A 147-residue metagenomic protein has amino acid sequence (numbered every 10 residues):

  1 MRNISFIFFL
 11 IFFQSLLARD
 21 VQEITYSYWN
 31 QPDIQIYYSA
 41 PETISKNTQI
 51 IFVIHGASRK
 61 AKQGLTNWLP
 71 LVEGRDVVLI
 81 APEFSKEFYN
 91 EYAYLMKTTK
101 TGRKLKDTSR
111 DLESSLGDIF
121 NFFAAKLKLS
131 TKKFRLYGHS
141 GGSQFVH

Functional and structural regions predicted by a protein language model:
N3-S15: Sec-dependent N-terminal signal peptides
L16-I50, K60-Q63, G74-R75, T101-K104 (+3 more regions): A domain-start/cap signature at the N-terminus of enzymes
A40-T43, W68-P70, A124-L127: Short, flexible, glycine/charge-rich loop motifs used to bind or transfer phosphoryl groups or to couple energy/partner
I44-N90: Short substrate-entry loop that stabilizes the transition state in hydrolases
S85-R110: Cap/lid segment of the alpha/beta-hydrolase catalytic domain
Y89-E91, S130, V146: Extended ligand-binding groove/face enriched in aromatic
E113-K132: Conserved acidic catalytic loop of the alpha/beta-hydrolase fold
